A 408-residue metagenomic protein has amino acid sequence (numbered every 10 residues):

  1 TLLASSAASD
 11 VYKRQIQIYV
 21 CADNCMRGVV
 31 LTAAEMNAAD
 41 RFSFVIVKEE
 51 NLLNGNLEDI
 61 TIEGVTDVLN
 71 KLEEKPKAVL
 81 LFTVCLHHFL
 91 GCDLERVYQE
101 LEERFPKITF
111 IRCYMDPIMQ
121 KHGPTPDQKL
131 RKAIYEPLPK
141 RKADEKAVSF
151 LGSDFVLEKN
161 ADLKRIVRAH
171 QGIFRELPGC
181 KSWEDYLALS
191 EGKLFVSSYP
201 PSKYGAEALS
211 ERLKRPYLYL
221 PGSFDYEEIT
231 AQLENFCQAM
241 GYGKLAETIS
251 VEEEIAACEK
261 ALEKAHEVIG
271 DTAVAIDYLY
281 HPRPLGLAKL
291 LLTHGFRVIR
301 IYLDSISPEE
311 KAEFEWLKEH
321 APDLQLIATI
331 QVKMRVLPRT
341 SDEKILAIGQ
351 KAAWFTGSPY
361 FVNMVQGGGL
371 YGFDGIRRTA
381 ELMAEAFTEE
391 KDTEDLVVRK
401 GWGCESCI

Functional and structural regions predicted by a protein language model:
T1, G222-K264, I345-I408: Peripheral docking tails and interdomain loops at the edges of cofactor- or intermediate-handling domains
L2-A4, A8, Y12: Single conserved hydrophobic/aromatic residue that forms the stacking wall/gate of nucleotide- or nucleobase-binding
V20-P76, F82-C85: An N-terminal, globular interaction/scaffold subdomain
A22-R27, G55, D59, L80-R96 (+9 more regions): Gly/Ser/Thr-rich loops at beta-strand to alpha-helix junctions that form or flank small-molecule/cofactor-binding
M36, D162, E228-I327: Redox- and metal-dependent alpha/beta enzyme cores, enriched for Fe-S-associated oxidoreductases and cofactor-handling
D40-I62, I111-T125, D162-G172, K244-I249 (+2 more regions): Acidic/glycine-enriched edge-of-secondary-structure segments
P124-K260, H266, A273: Conserved, well-structured core segments that form the ligand-binding/active-site neighborhood of functional domains
R165-I166, P178-G192, S198, L290 (+3 more regions): Glycine-rich, anion-gripping cofactor-binding loops and their flanking helix/strand elements in enzyme active sites
